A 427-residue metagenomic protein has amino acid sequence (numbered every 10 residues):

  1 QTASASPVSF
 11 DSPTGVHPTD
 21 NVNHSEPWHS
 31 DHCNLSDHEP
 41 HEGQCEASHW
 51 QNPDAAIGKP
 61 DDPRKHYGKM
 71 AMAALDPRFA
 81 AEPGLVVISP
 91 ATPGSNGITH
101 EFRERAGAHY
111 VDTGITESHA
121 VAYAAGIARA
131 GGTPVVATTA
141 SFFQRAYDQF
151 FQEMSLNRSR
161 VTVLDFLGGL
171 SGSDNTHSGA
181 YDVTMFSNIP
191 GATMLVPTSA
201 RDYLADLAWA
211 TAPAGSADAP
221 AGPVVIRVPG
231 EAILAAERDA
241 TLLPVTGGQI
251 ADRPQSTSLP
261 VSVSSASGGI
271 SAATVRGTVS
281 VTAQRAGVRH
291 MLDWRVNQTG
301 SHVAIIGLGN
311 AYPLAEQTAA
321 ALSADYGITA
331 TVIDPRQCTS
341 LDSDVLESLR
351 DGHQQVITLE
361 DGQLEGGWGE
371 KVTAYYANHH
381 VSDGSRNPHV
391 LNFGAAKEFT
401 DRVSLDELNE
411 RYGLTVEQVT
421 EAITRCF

Functional and structural regions predicted by a protein language model:
Q1-S12, N23-Q51, A56-K59, R64-A74 (+7 more regions): Thiamine diphosphate
H29, A130-G132, N157-V161, F166-P213 (+1 more regions): Conserved thiamine diphosphate
A71-A74, D148-Q149, D202-A210, G287-M291: Glycine-rich, charged/polar anion/phosphate-binding loops that engage phosphate groups from diverse ligands
V86, H109-D112, A130-S141, V161-L164 (+1 more regions): A short, small-residue-rich loop immediately preceding and capping a beta-strand
Y110, H119-A137, A146-F150, D182: Extended, hydrophobic alpha-helical segments in both membrane/secreted and soluble proteins
T113, L195-P197, I333, F393: Hydrophobic residues at beta-strand termini and immediately following loops that shape nucleotide-binding pockets
V135-V136, V161-L164, M194-V196, A221-V225 (+1 more regions): Acidic/polar loop patches that form or flank catalytic/metal-binding clefts of enzymes that bind anionic ligands
